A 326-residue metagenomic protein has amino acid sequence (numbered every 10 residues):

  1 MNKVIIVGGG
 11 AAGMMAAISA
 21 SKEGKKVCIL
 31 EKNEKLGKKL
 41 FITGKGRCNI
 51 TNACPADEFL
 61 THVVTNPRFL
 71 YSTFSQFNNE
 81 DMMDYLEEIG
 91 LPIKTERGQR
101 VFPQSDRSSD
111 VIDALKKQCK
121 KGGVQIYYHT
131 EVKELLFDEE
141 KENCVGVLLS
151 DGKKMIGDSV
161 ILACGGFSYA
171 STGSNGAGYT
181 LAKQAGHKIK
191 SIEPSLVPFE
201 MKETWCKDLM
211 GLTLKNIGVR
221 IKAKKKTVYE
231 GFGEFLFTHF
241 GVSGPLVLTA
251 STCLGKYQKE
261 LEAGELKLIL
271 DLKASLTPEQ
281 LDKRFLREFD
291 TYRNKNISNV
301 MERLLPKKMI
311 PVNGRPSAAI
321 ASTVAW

Functional and structural regions predicted by a protein language model:
N2-I29: N-terminal Rossmann-like FAD-binding beta1-loop-alpha1 element of flavoenzymes
I5-V7, L30, V132, V147 (+3 more regions): Short hydrophobic core segments
S21-K45: Glycine-rich FAD pyrophosphate-binding loop
K22-E23, K35, A56-E58, S75 (+5 more regions): Residue-level recognition of phosphate/Mg2+-coordinating polar/acidic sites in nucleotide-handling active sites
F41-T73: N-terminal glycine-rich dinucleotide-binding loop that anchors FAD/FMN and/or NAD(P) in oxidoreductases
L70-E80, G98-K117, Y127, Y169-G173 (+1 more regions): Short beta-strand to alpha-helix junction loop
Y128-N143: A conserved short coil-to-beta-strand element within the FAD-binding core of flavoproteins
S159-W205: Glycine-rich loop(s) and the adjacent beta-strand/alpha-helix scaffold that form part
